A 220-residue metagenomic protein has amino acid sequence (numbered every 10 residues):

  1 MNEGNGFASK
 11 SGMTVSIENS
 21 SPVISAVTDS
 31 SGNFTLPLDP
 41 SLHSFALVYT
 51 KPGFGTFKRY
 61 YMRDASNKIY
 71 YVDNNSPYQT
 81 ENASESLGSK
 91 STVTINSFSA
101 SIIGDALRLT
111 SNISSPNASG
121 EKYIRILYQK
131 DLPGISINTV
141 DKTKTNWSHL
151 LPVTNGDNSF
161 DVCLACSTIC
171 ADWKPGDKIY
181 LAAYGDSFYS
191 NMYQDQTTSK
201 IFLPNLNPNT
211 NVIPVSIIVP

Functional and structural regions predicted by a protein language model:
M1-G4, G32: A short, amphipathic beta-strand motif
E3-N19, P40-L42, G120-Y123: Short, ordered, surface-exposed loop/turn motifs in non-cytosolic proteins
I17-P22, P52, Q129-I135: Change "in extracellular beta-sheet-rich domains … of secreted and cell-surface proteins" to "in beta-sheet-rich domains
S21-N33: Short, acidic Ser/Thr/Gly-rich low-complexity loop/linker segments typical of extracellular and cell-surface proteins
L42-R63, Y184: A short, solvent-exposed beta-strand micro-motif common in secreted/extracellular proteins
F54-N82, N191-N205: Structured interaction patches on ligand/partner-binding surfaces of diverse proteins
A65-S99, I213-P220: Extracellular beta-sheet/turn segments enriched in Thr/Pro/Gly and aliphatic residues
S99-P220: Ser/Thr/Gly/Pro-rich, low-complexity flexible regions
